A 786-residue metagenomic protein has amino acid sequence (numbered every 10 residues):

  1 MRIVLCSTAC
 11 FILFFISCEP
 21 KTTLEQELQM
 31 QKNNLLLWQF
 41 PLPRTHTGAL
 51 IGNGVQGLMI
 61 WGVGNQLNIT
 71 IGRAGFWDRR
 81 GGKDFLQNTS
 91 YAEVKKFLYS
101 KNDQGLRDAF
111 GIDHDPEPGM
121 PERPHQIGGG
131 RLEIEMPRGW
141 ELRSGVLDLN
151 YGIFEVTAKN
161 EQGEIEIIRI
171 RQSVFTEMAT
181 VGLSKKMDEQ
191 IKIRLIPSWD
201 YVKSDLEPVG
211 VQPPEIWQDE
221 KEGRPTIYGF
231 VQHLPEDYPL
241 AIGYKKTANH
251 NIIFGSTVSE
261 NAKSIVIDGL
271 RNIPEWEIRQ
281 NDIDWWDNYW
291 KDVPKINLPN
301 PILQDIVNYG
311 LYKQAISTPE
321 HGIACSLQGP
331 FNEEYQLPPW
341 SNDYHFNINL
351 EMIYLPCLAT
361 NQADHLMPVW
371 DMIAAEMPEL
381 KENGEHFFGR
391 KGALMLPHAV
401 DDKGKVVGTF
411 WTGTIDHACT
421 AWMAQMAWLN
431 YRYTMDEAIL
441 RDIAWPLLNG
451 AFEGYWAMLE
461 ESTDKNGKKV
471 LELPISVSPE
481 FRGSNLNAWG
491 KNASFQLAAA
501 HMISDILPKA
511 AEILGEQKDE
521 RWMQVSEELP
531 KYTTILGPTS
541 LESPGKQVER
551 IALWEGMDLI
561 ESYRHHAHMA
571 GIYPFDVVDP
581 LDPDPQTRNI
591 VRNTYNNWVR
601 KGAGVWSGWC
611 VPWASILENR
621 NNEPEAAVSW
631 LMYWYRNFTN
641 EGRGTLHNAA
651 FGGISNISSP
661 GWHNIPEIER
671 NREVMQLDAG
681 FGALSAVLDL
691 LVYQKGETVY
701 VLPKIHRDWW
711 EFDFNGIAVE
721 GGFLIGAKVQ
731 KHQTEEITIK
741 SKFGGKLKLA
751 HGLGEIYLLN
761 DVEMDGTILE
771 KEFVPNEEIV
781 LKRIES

Functional and structural regions predicted by a protein language model:
M1-T22: Bacterial Sec-dependent N-terminal signal peptides
T22-L303, V307-N308, F712, I717 (+3 more regions): Beta-sandwich/jelly-roll carbohydrate-recognition scaffolds of carbohydrate-active enzymes
T23-M30, L35, V293-P330, E382-K405: Low-complexity, Ser/Thr/Pro/Gly-enriched N-terminal "stalk/linker" regions
L86, F346-E379, I415-E437, D442 (+2 more regions): Active-site core of glycosidic bond-cleaving carbohydrate-active enzymes
R171-L183, G722-L747: Carbohydrate-binding surface patches
E189-S198, I739-L753: Surface-exposed beta-strand/loop patches in extracellular or lumenal glycoproteins
Q328-S341, G389-F410, K468-F495, S543-E561 (+4 more regions): Carbohydrate-binding/catalytic loop surfaces
G329-D343, K391-D442, W456-Q524: The feature captures the catalytic groove of carbohydrate-active enzymes
